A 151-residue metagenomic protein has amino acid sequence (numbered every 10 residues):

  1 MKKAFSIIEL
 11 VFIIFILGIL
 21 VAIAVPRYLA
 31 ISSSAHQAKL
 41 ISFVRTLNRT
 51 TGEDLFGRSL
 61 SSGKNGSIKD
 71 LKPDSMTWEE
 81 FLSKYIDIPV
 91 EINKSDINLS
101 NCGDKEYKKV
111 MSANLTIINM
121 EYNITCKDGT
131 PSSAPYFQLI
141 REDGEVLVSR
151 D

Functional and structural regions predicted by a protein language model:
M1, Q37, E106-Y107: Generic N-terminal leader/processing signal
M1-S32: N-terminal single-pass transmembrane signal-anchor helix
I8, I86, S95, G103 (+2 more regions): Intrinsic disorder/low-complexity signal
I13, I41, K109-A113, S149: Short amphipathic alpha-helical "recognition" segments used for binding
L29, I41, V110-M111, I140-D143: Small/flexible residues
S33-S62: Membrane-proximal N-terminal amphipathic helix
F56-G129: Extracellular/periplasmic head regions of type IV pilus-like filament subunits
N123-D151: Low-complexity, S/T/G/P-rich flexible repeat/linker segments used as non-globular hinges and stalks within
